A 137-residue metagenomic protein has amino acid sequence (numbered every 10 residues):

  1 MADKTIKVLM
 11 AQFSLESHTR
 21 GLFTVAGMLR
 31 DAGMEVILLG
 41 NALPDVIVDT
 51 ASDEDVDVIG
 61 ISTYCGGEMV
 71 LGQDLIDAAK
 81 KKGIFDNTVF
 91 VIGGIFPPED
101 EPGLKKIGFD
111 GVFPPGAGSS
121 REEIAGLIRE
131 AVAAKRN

Functional and structural regions predicted by a protein language model:
M1-I37, A134: ATP-dependent carboxylate/acyl-activation modules
L22-R129: Cofactor-cradling patches in redox/metallo enzymes
R129-N137: The C-terminal output helix
